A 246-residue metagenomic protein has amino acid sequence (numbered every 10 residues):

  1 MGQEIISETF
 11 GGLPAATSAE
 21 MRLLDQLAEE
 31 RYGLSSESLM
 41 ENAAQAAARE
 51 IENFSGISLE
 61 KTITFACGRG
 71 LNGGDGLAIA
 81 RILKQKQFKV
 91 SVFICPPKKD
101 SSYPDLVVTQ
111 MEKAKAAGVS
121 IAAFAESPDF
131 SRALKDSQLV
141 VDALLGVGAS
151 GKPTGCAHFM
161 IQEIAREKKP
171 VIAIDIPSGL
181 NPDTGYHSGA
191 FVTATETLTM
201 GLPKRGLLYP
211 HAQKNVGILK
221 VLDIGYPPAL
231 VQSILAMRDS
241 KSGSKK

Functional and structural regions predicted by a protein language model:
M1-E60, P228-K246: Positively charged, low-complexity intrinsically disordered leader regions
M1-G12, L27-A28, E41-A46, A66 (+5 more regions): S-adenosylmethionine-dependent methyltransferases
G2-A16, S137-K246: YjeF_N-associated NAD(P)HX repair module
E4-G11, R22, Q26, E30 (+7 more regions): A near-ubiquitous, low-amplitude feature marking generic local secondary-structure context
A16-A19, L34-A46, S58, G74 (+6 more regions): Conserved active-site and cofactor/substrate-binding residues in soluble primary-metabolism enzymes
L23, L34, E60, V108 (+3 more regions): Generic hydrophobic-segment detector
Q26-E30, Q45, E52-G56, A116-V119 (+4 more regions): Generic secondary-structure signature for well-ordered alpha-helical cores
A48-L144, K152-I174: Nucleotide and nucleotide-moiety/phosphate-recognizing core
